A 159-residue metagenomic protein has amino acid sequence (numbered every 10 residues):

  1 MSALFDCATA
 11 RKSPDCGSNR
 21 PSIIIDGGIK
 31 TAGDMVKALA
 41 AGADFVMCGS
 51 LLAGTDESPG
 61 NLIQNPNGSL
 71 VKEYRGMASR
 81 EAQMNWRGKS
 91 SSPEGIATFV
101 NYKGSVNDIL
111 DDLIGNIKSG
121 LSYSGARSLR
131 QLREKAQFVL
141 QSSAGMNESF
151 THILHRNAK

Functional and structural regions predicted by a protein language model:
M1-I25, K30-K159: Alpha/beta catalytic cores of nucleotide-metabolism and tRNA/nucleoside-modifying enzymes
